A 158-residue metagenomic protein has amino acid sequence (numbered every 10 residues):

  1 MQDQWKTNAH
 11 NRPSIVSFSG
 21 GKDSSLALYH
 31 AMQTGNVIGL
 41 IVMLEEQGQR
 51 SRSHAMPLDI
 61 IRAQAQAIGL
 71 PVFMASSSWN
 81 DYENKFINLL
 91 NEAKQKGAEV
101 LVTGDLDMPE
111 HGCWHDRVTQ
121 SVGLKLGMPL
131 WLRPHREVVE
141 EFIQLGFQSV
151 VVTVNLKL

Functional and structural regions predicted by a protein language model:
M1-L158: Nucleotide-activated chemistry modules centered on ATP-dependent adenylation/adenylyltransferase
